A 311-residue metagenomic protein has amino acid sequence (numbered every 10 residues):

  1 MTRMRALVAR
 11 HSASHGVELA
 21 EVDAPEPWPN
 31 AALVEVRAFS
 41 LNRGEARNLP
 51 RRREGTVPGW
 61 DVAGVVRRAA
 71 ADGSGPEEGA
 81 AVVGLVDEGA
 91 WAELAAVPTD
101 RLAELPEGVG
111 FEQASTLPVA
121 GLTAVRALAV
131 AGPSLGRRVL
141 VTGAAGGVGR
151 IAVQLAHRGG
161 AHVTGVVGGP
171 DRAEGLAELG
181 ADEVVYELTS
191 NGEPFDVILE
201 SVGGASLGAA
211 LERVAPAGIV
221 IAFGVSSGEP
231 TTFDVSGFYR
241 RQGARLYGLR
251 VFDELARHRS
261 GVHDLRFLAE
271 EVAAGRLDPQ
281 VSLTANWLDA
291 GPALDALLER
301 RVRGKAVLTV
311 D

Functional and structural regions predicted by a protein language model:
T2-M4, R259-D311: C-terminal hydrophobic helical "lid"/dimerization subdomain of Rossmann-like NAD(P)H-dependent oxidoreductases
D23-S40, L49-G89: Glycine-rich beta-strand-centered segment in the early N-terminal region that forms part of a ligand/cofactor-binding
R47, A81-G143: NAD(P)H dinucleotide-binding glycine-rich loop of Rossmann-like/cofactor-binding domains, especially the beta1-alpha1
L117-Y186: Mid-domain Rossmann-like dinucleotide-binding core that forms the NAD(H)/NADP(H) cofactor-binding site
V166-P170, E187, S201, G224 (+1 more regions): N-terminal Rossmann-fold cofactor-binding loop
S190-I198: A short acidic, Gly/Pro-enriched loop at the edge of an enzyme's catalytic core that lines a small-molecule cofactor
A205-L277, T309-D311: Glycine-rich phosphate-binding loop and adjacent beta-alpha segment of Rossmann(oid) nucleotide-cofactor-binding
